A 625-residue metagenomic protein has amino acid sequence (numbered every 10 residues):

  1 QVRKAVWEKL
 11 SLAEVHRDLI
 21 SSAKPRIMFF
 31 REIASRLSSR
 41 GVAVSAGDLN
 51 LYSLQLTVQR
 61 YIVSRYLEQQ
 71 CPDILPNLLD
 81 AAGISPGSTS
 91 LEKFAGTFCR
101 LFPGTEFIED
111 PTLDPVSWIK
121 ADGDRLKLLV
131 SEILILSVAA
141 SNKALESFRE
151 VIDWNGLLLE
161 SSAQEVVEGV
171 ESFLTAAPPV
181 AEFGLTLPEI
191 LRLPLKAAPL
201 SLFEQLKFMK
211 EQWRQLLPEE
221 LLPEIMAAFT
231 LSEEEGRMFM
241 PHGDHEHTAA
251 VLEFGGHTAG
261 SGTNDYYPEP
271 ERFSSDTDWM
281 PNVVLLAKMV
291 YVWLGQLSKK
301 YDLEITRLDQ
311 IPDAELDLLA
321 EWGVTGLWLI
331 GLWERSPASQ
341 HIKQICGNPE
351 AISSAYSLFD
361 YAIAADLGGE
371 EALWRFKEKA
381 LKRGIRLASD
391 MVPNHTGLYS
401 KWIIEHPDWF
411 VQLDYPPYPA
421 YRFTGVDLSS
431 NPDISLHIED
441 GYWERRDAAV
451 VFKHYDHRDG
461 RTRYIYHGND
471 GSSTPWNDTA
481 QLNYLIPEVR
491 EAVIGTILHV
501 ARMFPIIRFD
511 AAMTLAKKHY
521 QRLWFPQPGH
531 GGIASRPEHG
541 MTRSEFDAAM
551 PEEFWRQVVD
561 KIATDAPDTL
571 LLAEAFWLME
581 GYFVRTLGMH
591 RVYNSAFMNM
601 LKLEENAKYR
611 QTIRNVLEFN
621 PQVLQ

Functional and structural regions predicted by a protein language model:
Q1-I305, A364-K377, K382-R383, G397-Q625: Alpha-amylase-like alpha-glycosidases and glucanotransferases acting on alpha-linked glucans and related
I311-I345, H499-R508: Catalytic domains of carbohydrate-active enzymes, especially glycoside hydrolases
V324, L358, R386-A388, T479 (+1 more regions): Extracellular structured ligand-interaction cores
W328-I330, A388-V392, D510-A512, L572-E574: A cross-family glycoside hydrolase active-site/sugar-binding cleft signature
E334-L387: Aromatic-lined substrate-binding rim segments of carbohydrate-active enzymes
E334-R335, N394-H395, L578: Solvent-exposed loop/turn segments at secondary-structure junctions within structured extracellular/periplasmic domains
